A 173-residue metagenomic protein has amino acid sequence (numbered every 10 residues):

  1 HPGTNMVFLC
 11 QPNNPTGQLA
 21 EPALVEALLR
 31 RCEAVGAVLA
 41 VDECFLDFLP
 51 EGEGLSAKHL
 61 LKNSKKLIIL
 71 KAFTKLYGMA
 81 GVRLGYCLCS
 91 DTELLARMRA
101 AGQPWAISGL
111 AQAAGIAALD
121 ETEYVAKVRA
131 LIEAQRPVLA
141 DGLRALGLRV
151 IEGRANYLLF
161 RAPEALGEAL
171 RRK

Functional and structural regions predicted by a protein language model:
H1-G3, P15-L39, E43-T74: Active-site pre-lysine segment of PLP-dependent enzymes
P2-G3, V35, N63-S64, A101 (+3 more regions): Structured helix-beta-strand junction loops
M6-C10, A40, Y86-L88: Structural motif
P12-P15, T122: A short, flexible beta-alpha/helix-coil linker loop
A27, R31, H59-N63, V138 (+3 more regions): Alpha-helical structural signal in soluble globular domains
K66-R144, L148-I151: PLP-dependent aminotransferase class I/II
I132-E133, D141-K173: Conserved PLP-binding catalytic core of the aspartate aminotransferase-like
